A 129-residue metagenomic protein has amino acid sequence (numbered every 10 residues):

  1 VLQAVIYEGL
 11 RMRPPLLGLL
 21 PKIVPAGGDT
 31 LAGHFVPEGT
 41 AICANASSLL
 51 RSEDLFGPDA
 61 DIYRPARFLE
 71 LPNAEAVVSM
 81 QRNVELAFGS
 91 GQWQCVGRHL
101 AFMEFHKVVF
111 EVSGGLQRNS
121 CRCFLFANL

Functional and structural regions predicted by a protein language model:
V1-A32: Conserved cytochrome P450 K-helix E-x-x-R motif and the immediately C-terminal K′/meander segment
I6-L10, R64, H106-G114: Amphipathic alpha-helical interaction motifs in eukaryotic regulatory proteins
A32, L69-F105: Cytochrome P450 heme-thiolate "Cys pocket" and heme-binding signature region
C43-A44, A87: Structural recognition of the beta-strand scaffold that forms the well-ordered cores of secreted hydrolase catalytic
A44-A76: Conserved cytochrome P450 K-helix/beta-meander segment immediately N-terminal to the heme-binding cysteine loop
R98-L129: Cytochrome P450 heme-binding "Cys pocket" and the immediately downstream C-terminal segment
